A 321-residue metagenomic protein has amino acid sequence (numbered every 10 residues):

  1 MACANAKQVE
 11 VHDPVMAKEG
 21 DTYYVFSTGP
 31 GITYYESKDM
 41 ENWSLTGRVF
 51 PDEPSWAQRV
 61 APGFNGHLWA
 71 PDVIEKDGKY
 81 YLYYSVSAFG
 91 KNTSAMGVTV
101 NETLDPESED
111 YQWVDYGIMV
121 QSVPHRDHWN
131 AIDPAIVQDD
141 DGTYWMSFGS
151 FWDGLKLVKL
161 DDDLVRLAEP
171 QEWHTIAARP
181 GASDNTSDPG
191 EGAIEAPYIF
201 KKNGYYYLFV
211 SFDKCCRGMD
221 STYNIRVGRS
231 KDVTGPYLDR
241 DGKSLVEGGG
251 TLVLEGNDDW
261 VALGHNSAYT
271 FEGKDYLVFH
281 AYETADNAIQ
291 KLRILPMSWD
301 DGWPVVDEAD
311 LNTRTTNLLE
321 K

Functional and structural regions predicted by a protein language model:
M1-K321: Carbohydrate-active catalytic/glycan-binding domains of CAZyme proteins, especially the secreted or lumenal ectodomains
